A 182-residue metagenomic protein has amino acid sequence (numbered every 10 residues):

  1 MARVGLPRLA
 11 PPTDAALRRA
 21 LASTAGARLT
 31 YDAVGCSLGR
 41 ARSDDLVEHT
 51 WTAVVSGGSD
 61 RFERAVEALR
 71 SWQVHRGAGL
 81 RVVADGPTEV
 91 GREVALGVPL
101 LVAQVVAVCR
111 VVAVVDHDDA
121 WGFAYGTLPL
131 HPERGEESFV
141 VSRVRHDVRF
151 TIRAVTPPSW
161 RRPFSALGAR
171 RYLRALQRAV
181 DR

Functional and structural regions predicted by a protein language model:
M1-G97: Hydrophobic ligand-binding cavity/cleft-lining segments
A2, L101-H146: Hydrophobic-ligand binding "helix-grip"
A10, A20, T24, W160-R182: A conserved amphipathic terminal alpha-helix motif
A95, G122-A124, R149-T151: General beta-strand recognition
T127-H131, R153-R161: Short, solvent-exposed aromatic-acidic interface loops
V144-R149, R153-V155: Compact beta-sheet-dominated globular domain cores
